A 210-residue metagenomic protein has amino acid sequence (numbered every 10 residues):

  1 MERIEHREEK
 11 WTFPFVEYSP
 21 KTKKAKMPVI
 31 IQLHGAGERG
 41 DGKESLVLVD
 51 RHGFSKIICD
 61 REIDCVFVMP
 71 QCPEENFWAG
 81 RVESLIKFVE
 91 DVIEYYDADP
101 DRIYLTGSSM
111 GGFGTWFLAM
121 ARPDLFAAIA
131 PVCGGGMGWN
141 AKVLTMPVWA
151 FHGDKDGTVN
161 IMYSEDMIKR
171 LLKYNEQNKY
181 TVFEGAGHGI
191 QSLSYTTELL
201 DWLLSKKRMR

Functional and structural regions predicted by a protein language model:
M1-V29, C65, T106-S108, F113 (+7 more regions): A domain-start/cap signature at the N-terminus of enzymes
K21-A25, P73-M110: Gly/Ser-rich "nucleophile elbow"/oxyanion-hole loop immediately N-terminal to the catalytic nucleophile in hydrolases
V29, L33-I86: Active-site machinery of serine-nucleophile hydrolases
L46-C59, V132-A141, M162, D166: Alpha-helical scaffolding within the catalytic cores of extracellular/periplasmic polymer-degrading hydrolases
Y95, D101-L144: Primarily recognizes the serine-hydrolase "nucleophile elbow" in alpha/beta-hydrolase and SGNH/GDSL folds
L144, A150-H152, D156: Short beta-strand/loop motif that positions the catalytic acidic residue of the alpha/beta-hydrolase fold
K155-N160, H188-G189: Acidic catalytic loop of the alpha/beta-hydrolase fold
